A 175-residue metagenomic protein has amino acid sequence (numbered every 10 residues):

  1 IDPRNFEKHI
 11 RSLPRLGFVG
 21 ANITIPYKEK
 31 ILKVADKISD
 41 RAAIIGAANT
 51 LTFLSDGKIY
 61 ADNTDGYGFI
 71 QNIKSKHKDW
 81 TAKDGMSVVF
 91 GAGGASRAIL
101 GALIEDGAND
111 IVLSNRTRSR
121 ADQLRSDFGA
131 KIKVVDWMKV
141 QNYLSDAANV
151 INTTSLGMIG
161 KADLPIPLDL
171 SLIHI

Functional and structural regions predicted by a protein language model:
I1-A48: N-terminal ligand-binding/catalytic initiation module
R11-S12, K139-D146, P167-L170: Short amphipathic alpha-helix with an adjacent loop that forms part of the alpha/beta core around
I23-K30, G93-G94, S155-M158: Short glycine-rich anion-binding loops that position phosphate/pyrophosphate groups of nucleotides and phosphorylated
I31-W80: Glycine/small-residue-rich loop that forms an oxyanion/phosphate-binding "nest" at active or ligand-binding sites
N63, I73, K83-I104: Glycine-rich adenosine-cofactor-binding loop
A108-F128: NAD(P)-binding Rossmann-fold cofactor-contacting core
N142-D163: Rossmann-like NAD(P)-binding element
I173-I175: Conserved small/polar residues in nucleotide/adenosyl-binding loops
